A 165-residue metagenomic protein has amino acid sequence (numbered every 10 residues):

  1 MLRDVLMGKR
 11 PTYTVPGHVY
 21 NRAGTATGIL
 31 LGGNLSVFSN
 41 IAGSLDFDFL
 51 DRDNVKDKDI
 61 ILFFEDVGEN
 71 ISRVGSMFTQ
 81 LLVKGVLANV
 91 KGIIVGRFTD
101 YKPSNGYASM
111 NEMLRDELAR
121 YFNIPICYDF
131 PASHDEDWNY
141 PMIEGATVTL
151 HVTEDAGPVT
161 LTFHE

Functional and structural regions predicted by a protein language model:
M1-S39, G43: Conserved anion/nucleotide-ligand pocket segment
V5-T12, I41-L45, Q80, K84 (+2 more regions): Change "in soluble alpha/beta enzymes" to "in soluble alpha/beta proteins
P11-P16, D48-F49, A88: Short, structured loop/turn "capping" segments at alpha-beta junctions
A23, L30, D53-K56, V86-L87 (+2 more regions): Solvent-exposed alpha-helices and their adjacent loops that cap or buttress functional pockets in soluble metabolic
G28-I29, S36, I60-L62, K91-G92 (+1 more regions): Structural motif
S39-L50, H151-T153: Short regulatory "switch" loops immediately downstream of catalytic or recognition motifs within protein catalytic
F49-M110: Internal helical hairpin/lid segments
R97-E165: ATP/nucleoside-binding phosphotransfer catalytic cores, i.e., glycine-rich phosphate-binding loops
